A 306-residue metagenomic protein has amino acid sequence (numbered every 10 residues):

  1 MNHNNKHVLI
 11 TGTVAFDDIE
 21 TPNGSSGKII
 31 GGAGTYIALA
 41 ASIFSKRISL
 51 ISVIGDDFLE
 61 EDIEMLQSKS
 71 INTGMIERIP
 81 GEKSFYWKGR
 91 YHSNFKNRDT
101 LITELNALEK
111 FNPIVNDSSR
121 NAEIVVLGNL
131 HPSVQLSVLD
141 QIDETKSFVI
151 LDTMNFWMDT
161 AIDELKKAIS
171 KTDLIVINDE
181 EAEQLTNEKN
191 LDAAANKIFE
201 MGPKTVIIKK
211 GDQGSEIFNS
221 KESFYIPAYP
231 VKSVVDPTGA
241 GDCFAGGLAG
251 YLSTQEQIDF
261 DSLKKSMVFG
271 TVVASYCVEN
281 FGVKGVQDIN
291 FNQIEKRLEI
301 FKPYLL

Functional and structural regions predicted by a protein language model:
N2-N5, L191-L306: Conserved phosphate-binding/catalytic region of the ribokinase-like
N5, F16-K28, S45-V126, D140-S147 (+1 more regions): Conserved N-terminal subdomain of the carbohydrate kinase-like
L9, V126, V149-I150, I207: Structural detector of well-ordered beta-strand residues that form the stable sheet scaffold of enzyme domains
G24-L39: Short catalytic helix/loop segments, enriched in acidic residues and glycine and frequently bearing histidine
A38-R47, Y251-E256: Alpha-helix C-terminal capping segments
L39, W87-R90, G214-F218: Short beta-strand scaffold segments in enzyme catalytic cores
A41, N178, G241: Short, conserved phosphate/pyrophosphate- and ester-handling motifs at nucleotide-, phospho-/glycolipid
D143-T145, W157-Y225: Conserved phosphate/ATP/ADP-binding segment of small-molecule kinases
